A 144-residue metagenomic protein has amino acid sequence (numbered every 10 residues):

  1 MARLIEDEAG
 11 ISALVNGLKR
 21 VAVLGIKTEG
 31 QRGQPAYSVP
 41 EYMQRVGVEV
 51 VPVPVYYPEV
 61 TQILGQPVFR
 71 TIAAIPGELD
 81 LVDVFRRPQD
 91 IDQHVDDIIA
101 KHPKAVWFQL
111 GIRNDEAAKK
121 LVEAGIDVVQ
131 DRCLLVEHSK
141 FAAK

Functional and structural regions predicted by a protein language model:
A2-D83, I91-K144: Structural/interface elements that position substrates and couple domains in central-metabolism enzymes
